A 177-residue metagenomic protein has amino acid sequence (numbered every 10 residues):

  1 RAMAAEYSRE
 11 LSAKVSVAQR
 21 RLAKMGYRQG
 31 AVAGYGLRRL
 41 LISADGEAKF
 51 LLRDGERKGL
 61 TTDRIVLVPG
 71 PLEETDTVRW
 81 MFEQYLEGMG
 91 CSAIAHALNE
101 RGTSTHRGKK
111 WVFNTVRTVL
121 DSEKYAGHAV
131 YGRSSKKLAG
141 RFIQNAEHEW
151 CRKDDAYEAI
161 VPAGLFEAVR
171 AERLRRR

Functional and structural regions predicted by a protein language model:
R1-R177: Conserved catalytic breakage-reunion loop centered on the nucleophilic residue
